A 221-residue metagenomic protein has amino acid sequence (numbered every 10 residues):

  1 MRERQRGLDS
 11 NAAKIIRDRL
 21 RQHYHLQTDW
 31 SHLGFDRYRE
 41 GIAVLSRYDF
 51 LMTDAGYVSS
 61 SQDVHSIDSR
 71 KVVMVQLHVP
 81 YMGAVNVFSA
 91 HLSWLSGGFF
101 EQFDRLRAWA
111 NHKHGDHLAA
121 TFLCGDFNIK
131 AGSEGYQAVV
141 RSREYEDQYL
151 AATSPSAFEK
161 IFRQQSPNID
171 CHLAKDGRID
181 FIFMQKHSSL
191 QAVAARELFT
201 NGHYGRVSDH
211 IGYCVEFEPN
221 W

Functional and structural regions predicted by a protein language model:
M1-N86, A194-E197: Structured beta-strand-rich core segments of catalytic domains in phosphoester-bond hydrolases
R2-Q5, G34-R37, L95-G98, N128-E134 (+1 more regions): Active-site environment of divalent metal-dependent phosphoester hydrolases
G7-L8, Y38-G41, F100-E101, E134-Q137 (+1 more regions): Short aromatic-enriched loop/helix-cap "lid" or pocket-rim segments at secondary-structure transitions that line
L8-A12, I67-R70, G98-R105, A131 (+2 more regions): Soluble or luminal CAZymes and related metallo-dependent hydrolases
H25-Q27, F88, F122, Y149: Structural detector of well-ordered beta-strand residues that form the stable sheet scaffold of enzyme domains
K71-F88, G98-Q137: His/acidic metal-ligating clusters that form di-metal
V79, H91, F217-P219: Short beta-strand segments enriched in hydrophobic/aromatic residues within well-folded beta-rich domains
N111-F122, I129-W221: Metal-dependent phosphoester-hydrolase catalytic domains
